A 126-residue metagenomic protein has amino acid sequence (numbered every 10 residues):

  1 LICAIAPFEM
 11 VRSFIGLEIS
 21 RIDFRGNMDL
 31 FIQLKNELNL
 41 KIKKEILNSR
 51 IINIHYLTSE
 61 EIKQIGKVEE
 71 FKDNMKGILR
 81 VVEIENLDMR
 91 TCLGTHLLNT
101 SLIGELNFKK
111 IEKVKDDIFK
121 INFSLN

Functional and structural regions predicted by a protein language model:
L1-N126: Active-/binding-site microenvironments in catalytic and ligand-binding cores
